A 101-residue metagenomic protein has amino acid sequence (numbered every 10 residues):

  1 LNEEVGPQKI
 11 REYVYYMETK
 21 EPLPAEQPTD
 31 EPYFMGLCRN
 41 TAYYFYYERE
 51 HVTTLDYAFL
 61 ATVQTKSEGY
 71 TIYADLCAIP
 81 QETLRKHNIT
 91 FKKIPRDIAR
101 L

Functional and structural regions predicted by a protein language model:
L1-L101: Accessory, often C-terminal, charged low-complexity segments
